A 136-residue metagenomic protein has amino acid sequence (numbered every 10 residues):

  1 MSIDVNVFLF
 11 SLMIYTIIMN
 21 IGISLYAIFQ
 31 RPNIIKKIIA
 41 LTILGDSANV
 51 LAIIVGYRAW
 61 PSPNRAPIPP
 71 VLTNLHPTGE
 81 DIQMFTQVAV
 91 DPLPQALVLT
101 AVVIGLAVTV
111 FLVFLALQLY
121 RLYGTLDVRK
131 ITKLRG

Functional and structural regions predicted by a protein language model:
M1-G136: Alpha-helical transmembrane segments of multi-pass membrane proteins predominantly involved in bioenergetics
